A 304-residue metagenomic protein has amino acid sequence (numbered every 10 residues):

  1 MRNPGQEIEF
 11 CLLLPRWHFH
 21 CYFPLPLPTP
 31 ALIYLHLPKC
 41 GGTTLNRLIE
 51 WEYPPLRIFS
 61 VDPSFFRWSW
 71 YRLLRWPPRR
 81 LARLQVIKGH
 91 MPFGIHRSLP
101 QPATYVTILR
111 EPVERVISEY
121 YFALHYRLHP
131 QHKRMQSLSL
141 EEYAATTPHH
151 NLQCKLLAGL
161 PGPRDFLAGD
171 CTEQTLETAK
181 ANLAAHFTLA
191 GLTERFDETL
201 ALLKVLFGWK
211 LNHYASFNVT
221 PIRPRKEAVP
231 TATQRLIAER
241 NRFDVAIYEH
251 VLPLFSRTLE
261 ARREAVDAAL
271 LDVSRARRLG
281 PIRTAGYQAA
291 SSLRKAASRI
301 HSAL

Functional and structural regions predicted by a protein language model:
I8-E9, L13-F23, S69-L74, A268-L304: Membrane-proximal basic amphipathic "stem/tether" segments
Y22-R83, E119, L124-Y126, Y287: PAPS-dependent sulfotransferase catalytic core
G41, E111, L203, D244 (+1 more regions): A residue-level signal for conserved active-site and pocket-lining positions in enzyme catalytic cores
F59, F66-I108, E114-A215, A265-V266: PAPS-dependent sulfotransferase catalytic domain
K88-H90, N212-A276: PAPS-dependent sulfotransferase catalytic core
